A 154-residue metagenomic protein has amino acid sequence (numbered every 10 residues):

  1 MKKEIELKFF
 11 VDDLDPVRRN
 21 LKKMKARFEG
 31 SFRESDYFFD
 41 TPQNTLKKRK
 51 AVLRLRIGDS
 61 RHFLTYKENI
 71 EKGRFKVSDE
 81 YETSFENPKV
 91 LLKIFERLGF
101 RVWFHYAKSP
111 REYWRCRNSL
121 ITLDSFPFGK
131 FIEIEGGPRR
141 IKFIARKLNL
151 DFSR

Functional and structural regions predicted by a protein language model:
M1-S119, L150-R154: N-terminal strand-loop-strand beta-hairpin
F10, G137-R139: Short amphipathic alpha-helical "recognition" segments used for binding
L46, I121, R140-F143: C-terminal accessory/tail domains of diverse enzymes
L123-P127: A contiguous pocket-lining binding segment that forms or flanks enzyme active sites
K130: Catalytic DNA-binding helix-loop module of base-excision-repair DNA glycosylases/AP lyases
R139-R154: Mixed-charge, glycine-accented linear interaction segment located at domain edges/termini
